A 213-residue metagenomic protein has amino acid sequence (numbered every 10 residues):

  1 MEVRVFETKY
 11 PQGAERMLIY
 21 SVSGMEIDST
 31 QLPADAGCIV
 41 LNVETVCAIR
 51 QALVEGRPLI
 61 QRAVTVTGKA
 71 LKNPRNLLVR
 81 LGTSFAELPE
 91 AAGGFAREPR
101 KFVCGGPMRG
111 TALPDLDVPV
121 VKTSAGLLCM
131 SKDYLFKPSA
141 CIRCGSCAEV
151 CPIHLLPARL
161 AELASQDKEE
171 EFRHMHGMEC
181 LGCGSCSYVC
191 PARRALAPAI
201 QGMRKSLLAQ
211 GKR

Functional and structural regions predicted by a protein language model:
M1-F85, A91-A96, G106: Hydrophobic alpha-helical positions that pack around
E2-V3, Q61, A96-G105, E171-H174 (+2 more regions): Flexible, glycine/charged-enriched surface loops at secondary-structure junctions
L18-V22, G93-I142: Active-site gating/interface segments in enzymes
V40-C47, Q61, K72, R80-T83 (+8 more regions): Conserved active-site and cofactor/substrate-binding residues in soluble primary-metabolism enzymes
G56, R62-V64, G110-G126, V150-P152 (+1 more regions): A glycine-rich, aromatic-flanked flexible loop/lid motif
T65, N76-L78, V103, L128 (+4 more regions): Structured core elements
A86-E87, Y188: Short alpha-helical basic/polar micro-motif
S124-P138, A148, P152-R213: Ferredoxin-type iron-sulfur electron-transfer modules in oxidoreductases and energy-metabolism complexes
